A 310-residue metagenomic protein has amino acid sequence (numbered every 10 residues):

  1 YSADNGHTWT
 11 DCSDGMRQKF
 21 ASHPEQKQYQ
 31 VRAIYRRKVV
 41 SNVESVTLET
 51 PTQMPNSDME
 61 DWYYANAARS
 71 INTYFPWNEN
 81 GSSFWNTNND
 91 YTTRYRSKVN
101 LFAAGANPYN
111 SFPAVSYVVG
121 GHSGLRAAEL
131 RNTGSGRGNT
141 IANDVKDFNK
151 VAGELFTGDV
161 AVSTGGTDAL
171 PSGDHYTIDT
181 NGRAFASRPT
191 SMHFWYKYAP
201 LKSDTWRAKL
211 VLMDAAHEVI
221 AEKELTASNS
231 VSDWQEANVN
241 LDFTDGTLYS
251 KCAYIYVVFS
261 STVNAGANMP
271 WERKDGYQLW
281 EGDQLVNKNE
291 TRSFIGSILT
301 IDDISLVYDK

Functional and structural regions predicted by a protein language model:
S2-A3: Conserved Ser/Thr-centered positions that define the repeating blades of beta-propeller domains
H7-G15: Short beta-strand segments within Ig-like beta-sandwich modules, predominantly Fibronectin type-III
M16-S22, H193, S232-D245: Exposed aromatic-hydrophobic patches
F20-V39: Beta-strand-rich modules
V39-E49: Edge beta-strands of extracellular beta-sandwich domains
T47-S191, R207-D214, E218-N238, C252-K310: Aromatic (Trp/Tyr/Phe) and Gly/Pro-enriched flexible surface segments
Y196-P200: Short amphipathic, basic-aromatic surface patches that mediate peripheral association with negatively charged
D245-C252: Short glycine/proline/serine/threonine-rich loop/turn segments at secondary-structure transition edges
